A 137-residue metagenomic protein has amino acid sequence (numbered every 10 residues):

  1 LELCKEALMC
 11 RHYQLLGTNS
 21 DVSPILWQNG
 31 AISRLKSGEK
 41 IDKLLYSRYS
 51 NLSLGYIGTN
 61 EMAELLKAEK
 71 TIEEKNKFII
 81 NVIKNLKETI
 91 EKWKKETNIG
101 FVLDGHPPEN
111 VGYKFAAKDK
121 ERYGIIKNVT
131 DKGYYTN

Functional and structural regions predicted by a protein language model:
L1-L65: Structured mid-domain segments that build the active-site/substrate or prosthetic-cofactor binding neighborhood
C4, L86, F101-G105: Generic structural hydrophobic/aromatic packing signal, biased to beta-strands
C10, N85-G100: A structural motif corresponding to the C-terminal end of an alpha-helix and its immediate exit/capping segment
Y13-Q28, E74-N76, K95-H106: Short, glycine/acidic-rich hinge or "gate" loops at secondary-structure transitions that mediate conformational
L65-T71: Short helix-capping/linker segments at secondary-structure and domain boundaries
T71-I90: Short secondary-structure subsegments characteristic of cysteine-rich extracellular domains
L103-A116: Short, conserved secondary-structure transition motifs
G112, D119-N137: Catalytic alpha/beta core of large soluble enzyme barrels
